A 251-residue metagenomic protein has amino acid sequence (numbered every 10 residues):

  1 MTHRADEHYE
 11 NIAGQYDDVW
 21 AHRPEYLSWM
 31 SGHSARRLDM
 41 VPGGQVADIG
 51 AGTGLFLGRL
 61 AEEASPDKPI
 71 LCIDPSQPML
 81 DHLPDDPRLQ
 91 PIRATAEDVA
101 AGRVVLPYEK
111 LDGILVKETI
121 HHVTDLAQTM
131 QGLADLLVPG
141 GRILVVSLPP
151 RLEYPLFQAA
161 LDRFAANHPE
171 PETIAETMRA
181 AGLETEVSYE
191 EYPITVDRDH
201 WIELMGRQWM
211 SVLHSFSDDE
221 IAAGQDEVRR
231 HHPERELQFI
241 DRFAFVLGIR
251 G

Functional and structural regions predicted by a protein language model:
M1-P42, L55-R59, M79-H82, G206-W209: Conserved class I S-adenosyl-L-methionine
R23, L27, T53, E184-G251: Conserved Class I S-adenosyl-L-methionine
A47-I49, T53-G102: Class I SAM-dependent methyltransferase SAM/SAH-binding core
L115: A conserved beta-strand element that flanks and buttresses the S-adenosyl-L-methionine
E118-T119: Short catalytic micro-motifs in class I SAM-dependent methyltransferases
A127-P139: A short glycine-rich, Lys/Arg-flanked "PGG" loop and its adjoining helix->strand segment in the class I
R142-P169: Conserved class I S-adenosyl-L-methionine
N167-G182: Short alpha-helix
